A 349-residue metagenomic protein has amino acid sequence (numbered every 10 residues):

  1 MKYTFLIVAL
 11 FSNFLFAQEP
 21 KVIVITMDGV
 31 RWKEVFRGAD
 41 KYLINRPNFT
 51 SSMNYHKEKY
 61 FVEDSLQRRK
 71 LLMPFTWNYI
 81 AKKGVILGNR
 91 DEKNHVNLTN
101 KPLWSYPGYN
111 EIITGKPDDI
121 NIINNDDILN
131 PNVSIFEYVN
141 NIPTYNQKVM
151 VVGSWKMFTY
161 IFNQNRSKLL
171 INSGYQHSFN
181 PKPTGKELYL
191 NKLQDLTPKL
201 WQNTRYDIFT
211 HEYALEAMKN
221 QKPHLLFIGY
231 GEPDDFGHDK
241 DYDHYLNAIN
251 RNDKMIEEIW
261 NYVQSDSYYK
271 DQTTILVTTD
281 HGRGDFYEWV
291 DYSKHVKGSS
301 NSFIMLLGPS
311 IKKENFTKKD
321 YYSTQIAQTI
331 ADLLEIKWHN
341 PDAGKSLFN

Functional and structural regions predicted by a protein language model:
M1-P20: Bacterial Sec-dependent N-terminal signal peptides
V22-T26, W32, D253-D291, I330: Metal-dependent active-site segment of extracytoplasmic phospho-/sulfohydrolases and closely related
K33-D40, D91, I123-N125, I161-Q164 (+2 more regions): Short, solvent-exposed loop/turn and secondary-structure capping segments
R37-K101: Short, structured active-site-proximal loop/turn typified by the sulfatase FGly-forming signature C/S-X-P-X-R
G38, V277-L307: Histidine-centered active-site microenvironments of extracellular/periplasmic hydrolases and transferases
T114-I128, K168-Q202: Acidic, His- and aromatic-enriched active-site or binding-groove loops in soluble protein domains that engage sugars
I142-P143, K319-N349: Non-catalytic, well-ordered alpha-helical segments in soluble enzyme domains
Q164-R166, E212-E258: Active-site His/acidic residue clusters
